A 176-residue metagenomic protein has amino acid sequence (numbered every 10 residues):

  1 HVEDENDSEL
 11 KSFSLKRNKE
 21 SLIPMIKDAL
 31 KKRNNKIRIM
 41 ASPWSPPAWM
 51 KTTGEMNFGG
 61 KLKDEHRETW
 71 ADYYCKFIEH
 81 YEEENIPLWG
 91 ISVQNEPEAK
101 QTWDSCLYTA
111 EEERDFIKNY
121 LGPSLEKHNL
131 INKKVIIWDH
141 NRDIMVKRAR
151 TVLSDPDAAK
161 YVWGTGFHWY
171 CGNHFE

Functional and structural regions predicted by a protein language model:
H1-W89, T109, D115, N119-P123: N-terminal catalytic cores of secreted or lumenal carbohydrate-active enzymes
W44-P46, N95-K100: A signal for specific C-terminal beta-sheet/loop modules enriched in small/flexible residues with GP/PG/PP motifs
E68-G90, P97-E176: Active-site neighborhood of glycoside hydrolase catalytic domains
